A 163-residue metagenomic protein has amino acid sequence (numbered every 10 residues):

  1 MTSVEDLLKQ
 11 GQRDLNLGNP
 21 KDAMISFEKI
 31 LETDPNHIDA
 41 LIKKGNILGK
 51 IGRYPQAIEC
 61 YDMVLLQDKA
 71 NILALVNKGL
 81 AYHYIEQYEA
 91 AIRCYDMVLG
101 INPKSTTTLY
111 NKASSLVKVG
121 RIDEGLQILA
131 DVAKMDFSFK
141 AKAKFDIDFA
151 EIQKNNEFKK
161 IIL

Functional and structural regions predicted by a protein language model:
V4-E5, I38-D39, I72-L73, T106-T107 (+1 more regions): Helix-start (N-cap) detector for alpha-helical repeat units in TPR-like alpha-solenoids, especially tetratricopeptide
N16-L17, K50-I51, Y84, K118 (+1 more regions): Register position in tetratricopeptide repeats
K29-I30, M63-V64, M97-V98, D131-A133: Canonical positions in the second alpha-helix
K43, N77, Y84, N111 (+1 more regions): Canonical tetratricopeptide repeat
